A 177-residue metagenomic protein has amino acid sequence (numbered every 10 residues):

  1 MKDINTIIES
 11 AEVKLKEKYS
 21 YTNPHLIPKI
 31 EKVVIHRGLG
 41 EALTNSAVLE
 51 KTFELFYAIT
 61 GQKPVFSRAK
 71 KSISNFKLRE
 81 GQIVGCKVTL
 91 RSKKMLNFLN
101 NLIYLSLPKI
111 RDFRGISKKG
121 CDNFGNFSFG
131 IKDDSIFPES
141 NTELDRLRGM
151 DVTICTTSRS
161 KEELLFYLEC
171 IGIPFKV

Functional and structural regions predicted by a protein language model:
M1-V177: Ribosome-associated RNA-binding proteins
